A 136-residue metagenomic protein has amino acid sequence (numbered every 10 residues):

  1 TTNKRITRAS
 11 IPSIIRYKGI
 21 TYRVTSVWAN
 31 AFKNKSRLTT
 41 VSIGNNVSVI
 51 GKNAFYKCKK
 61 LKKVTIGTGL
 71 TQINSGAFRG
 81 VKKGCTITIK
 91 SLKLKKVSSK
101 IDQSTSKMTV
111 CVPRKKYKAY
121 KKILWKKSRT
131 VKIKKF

Functional and structural regions predicted by a protein language model:
T1: GGW-centered surface loops in extracellular recognition modules
K4-S26, K35-V49, C58-Q72, K82-K96 (+2 more regions): Structural signature of tandem-repeat unit edges
W28-A31, G51-A54, N74-R79, K100-I101: Consensus positions within tandem repeat domains that build extended binding/scaffold surfaces
F78-G80, S99-S104, I123-K126: A structural signal for leucine-rich repeat
